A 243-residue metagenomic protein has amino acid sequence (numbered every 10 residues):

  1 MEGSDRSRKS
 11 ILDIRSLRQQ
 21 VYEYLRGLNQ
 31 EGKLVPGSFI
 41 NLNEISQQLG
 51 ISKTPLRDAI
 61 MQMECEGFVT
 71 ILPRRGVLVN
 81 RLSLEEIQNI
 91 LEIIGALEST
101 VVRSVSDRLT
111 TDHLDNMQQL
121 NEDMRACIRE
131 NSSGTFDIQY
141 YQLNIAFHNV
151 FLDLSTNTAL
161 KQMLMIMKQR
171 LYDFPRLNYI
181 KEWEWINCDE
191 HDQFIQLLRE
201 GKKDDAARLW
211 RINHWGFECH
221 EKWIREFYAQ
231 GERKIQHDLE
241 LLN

Functional and structural regions predicted by a protein language model:
M1-D107, E226-N243: Short linear motifs at protein or domain termini
E2, R176-N243: C-terminal all-alpha effector/ligand-binding and dimerization domain of prokaryotic HTH-type transcriptional repressors
D13, L17, G67, N89 (+5 more regions): A generic short alpha-helical patch detector that favors 3-5-residue windows in or near N-terminal regions
R57, R108-T111, G134-D137, T158 (+2 more regions): Juxtamembrane/interface motifs at transmembrane-helix termini
L82-Q88, S106-T111, N131-T135, F174-K181 (+1 more regions): A ubiquitous short alpha-helical element
T111-R176, N187-Q196, D205-E218: Conserved amphipathic alpha-helical segments that form helical-bundle/coiled-coil interaction surfaces
